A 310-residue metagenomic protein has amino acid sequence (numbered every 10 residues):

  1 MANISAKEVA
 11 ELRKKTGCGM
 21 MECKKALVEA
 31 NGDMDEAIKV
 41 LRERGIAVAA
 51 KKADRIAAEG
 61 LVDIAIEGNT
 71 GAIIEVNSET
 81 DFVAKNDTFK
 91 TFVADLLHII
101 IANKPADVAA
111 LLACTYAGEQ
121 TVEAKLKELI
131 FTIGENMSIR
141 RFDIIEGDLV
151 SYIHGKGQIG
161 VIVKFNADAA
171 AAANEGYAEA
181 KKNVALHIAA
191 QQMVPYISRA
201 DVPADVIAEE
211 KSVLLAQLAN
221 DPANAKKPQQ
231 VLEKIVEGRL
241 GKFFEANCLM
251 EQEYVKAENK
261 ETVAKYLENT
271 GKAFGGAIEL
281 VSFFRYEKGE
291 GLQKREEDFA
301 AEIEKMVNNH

Functional and structural regions predicted by a protein language model:
A2-H310: N-terminal assembly/interaction segments in proteins that build large macromolecular machines
